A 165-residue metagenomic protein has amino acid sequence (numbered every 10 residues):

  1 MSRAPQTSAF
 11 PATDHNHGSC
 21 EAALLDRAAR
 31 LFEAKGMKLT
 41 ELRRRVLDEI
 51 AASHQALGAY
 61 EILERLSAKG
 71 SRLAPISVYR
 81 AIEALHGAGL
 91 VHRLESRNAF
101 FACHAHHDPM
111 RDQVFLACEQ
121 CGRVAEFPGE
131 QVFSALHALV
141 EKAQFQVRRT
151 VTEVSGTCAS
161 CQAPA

Functional and structural regions predicted by a protein language model:
M1-G36: N-terminal leader segment of winged-helix/HTH proteins
R44-E49: Pre-recognition alpha-helix immediately N-terminal to the DNA-recognition helix within helix-turn-helix or winged-helix
A52-G58: Short capping segments at the starts of secondary-structure elements
E61-S67, V78: A short acidic, leucine-rich amphipathic alpha-helix
V78-A88: Basic amphipathic alpha-helical segments that dock to polyanions
G87-A165: Non-DNA-binding regulatory cores of transcription-related proteins, predominantly C-terminal effector-binding
